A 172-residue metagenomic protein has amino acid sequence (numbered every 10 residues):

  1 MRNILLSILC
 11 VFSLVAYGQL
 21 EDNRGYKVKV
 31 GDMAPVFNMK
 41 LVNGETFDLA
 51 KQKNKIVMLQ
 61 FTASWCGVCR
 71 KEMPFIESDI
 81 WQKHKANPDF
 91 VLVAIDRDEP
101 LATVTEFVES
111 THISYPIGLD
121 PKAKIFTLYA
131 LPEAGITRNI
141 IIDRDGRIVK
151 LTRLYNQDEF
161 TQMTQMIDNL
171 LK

Functional and structural regions predicted by a protein language model:
M1-D22: Bacterial Sec-dependent N-terminal signal peptides
A16-V36: N-proximal helix/coil linker or "cap" segments that precede and/or mark the start of modular domains
P35, V57, I136-R138: Short loop/turn microsegments at loop-to-beta-strand junctions
F37-V57, Y129: A short beta-strand-turn-helix
K55-I56, K71-A94, E109: Conserved helix-turn-beta segment immediately C-terminal to the redox Cys motif in thioredoxin-like folds
F61-F75: Conserved redox-active cysteine motifs that mediate thiol-disulfide chemistry, especially di-cysteine Cys-X(1-2)-Cys
P88-L101, I113-A123: Thiol-based oxidoreductase modules, predominantly thioredoxin-like and allied folds used for disulfide exchange
S110-S114, P121-D168: Thiol/disulfide oxidoreductase modules built on the thioredoxin-like
